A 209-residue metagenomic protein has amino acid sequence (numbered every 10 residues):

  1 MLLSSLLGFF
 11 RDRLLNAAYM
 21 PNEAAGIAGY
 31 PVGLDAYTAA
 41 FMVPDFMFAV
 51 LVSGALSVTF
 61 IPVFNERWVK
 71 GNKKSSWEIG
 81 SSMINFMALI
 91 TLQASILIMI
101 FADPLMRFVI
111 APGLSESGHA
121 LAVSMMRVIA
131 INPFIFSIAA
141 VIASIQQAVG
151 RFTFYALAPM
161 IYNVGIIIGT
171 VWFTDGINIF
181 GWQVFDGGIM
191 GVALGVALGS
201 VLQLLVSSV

Functional and structural regions predicted by a protein language model:
M1-V209: Membrane-embedded alpha-helical bundles of multi-pass transporters/translocases, especially carrier/permease families
